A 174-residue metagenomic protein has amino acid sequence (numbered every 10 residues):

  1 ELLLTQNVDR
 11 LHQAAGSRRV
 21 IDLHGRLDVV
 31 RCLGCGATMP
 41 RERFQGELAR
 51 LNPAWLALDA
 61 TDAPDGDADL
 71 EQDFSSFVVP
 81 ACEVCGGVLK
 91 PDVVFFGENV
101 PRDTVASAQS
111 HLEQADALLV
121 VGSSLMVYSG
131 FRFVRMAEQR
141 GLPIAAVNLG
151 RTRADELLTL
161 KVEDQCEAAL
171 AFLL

Functional and structural regions predicted by a protein language model:
E1-L174: Conserved catalytic alpha/beta core of Sir2/sirtuin-type deacylases, generalized to analogous enzyme cores that bind
